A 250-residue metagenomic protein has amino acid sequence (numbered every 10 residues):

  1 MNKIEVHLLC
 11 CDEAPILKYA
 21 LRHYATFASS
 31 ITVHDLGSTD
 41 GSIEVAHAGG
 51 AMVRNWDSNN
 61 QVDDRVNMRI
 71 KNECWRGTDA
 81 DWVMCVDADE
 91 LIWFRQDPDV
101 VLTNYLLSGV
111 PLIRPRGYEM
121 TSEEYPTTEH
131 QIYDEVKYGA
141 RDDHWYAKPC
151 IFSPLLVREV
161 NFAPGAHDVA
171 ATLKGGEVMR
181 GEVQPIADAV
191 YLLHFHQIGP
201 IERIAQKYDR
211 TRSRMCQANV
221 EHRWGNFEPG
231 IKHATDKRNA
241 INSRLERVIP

Functional and structural regions predicted by a protein language model:
N2-R22, G37: Active-site beta-to-alpha loop of glycosyltransferases that engages the nucleotide-sugar donor
K18-Y19, E44, Q96-V100: Generic recognition of short, well-ordered alpha-helical segments
H23-N59: Acidic donor-binding segment of Leloir-type glycosyltransferases
L36, V86-A88: Active-site acidic Asp-centered loop
A46-C85, W93-F94: Active-site-proximal specificity loops/subdomain of glycosyltransferases
D64-N72, F94-P250: Catalytic-site signature of metal-activated, phosphate-bearing donor transferases, centered on the GT-A/GT-A-like
